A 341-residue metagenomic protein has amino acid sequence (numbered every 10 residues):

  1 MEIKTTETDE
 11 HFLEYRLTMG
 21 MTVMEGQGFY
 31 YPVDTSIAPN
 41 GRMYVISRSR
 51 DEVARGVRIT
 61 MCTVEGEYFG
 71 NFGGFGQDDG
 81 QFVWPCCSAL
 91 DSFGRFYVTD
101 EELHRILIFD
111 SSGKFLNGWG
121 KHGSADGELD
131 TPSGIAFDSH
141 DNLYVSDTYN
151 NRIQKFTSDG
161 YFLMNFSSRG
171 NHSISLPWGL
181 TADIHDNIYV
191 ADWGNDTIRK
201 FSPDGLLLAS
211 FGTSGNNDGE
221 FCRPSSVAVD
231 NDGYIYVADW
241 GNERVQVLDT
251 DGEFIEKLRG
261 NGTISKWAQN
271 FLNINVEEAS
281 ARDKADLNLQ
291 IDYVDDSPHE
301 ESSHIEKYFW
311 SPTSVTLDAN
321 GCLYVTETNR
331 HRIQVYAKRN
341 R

Functional and structural regions predicted by a protein language model:
M1-R341: Eukaryotic scaffold repeat domains enriched in small/polar residues
